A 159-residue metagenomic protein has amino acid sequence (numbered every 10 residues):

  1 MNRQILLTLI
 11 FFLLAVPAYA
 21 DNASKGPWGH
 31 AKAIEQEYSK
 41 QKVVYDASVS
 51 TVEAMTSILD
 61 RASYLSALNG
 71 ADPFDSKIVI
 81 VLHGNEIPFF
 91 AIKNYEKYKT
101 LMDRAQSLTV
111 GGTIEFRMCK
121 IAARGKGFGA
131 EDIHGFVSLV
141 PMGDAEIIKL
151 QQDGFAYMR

Functional and structural regions predicted by a protein language model:
M1-Q4: Positively charged n-region of N-terminal signal peptides that target proteins for export
L7-A15: Bacterial N-terminal signal peptides
V16-A20: Sec/Tat signal peptide C-region and signal peptidase I cleavage site
N22-K77: N-terminal secretory signal peptides
V43-D46, V79-L82, E115-M118: Structural recognition of the beta-strand scaffold that forms the well-ordered cores of secreted hydrolase catalytic
S50, H83-E86, I121: Solvent-exposed coil/turn segments that connect beta secondary-structure elements in extracytoplasmic/periplasmic
S76-F90: Acidic helix-start/capping segments at beta-turn-to-alpha-helix junctions
A91-R159: A cross-taxonomic marker for long C-terminal extensions/tails that follow the last structured domain
